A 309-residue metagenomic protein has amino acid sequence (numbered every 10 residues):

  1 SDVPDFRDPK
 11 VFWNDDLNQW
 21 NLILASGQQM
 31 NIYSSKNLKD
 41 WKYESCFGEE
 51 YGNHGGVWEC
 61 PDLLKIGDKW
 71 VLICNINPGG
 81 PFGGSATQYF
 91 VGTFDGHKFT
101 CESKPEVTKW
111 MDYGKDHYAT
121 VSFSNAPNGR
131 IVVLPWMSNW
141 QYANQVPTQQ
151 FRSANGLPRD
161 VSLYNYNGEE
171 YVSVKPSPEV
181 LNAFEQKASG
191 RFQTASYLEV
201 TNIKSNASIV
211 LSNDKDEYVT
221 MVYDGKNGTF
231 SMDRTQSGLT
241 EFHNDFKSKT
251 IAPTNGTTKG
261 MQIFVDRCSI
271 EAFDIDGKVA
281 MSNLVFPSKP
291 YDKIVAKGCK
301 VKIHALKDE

Functional and structural regions predicted by a protein language model:
S1, I32-H54, F90-D112, E170-K175: Blade-edge beta-strand/turn elements of extracellular beta-propeller and related beta-sheet repeat scaffolds
S1-Y33, E44-C46, Y51, C60-L64 (+2 more regions): Hydrophobic core segments of beta-strands in well-ordered, beta-rich domains
D5, H54-E59, G114-A119: Repeat-based blade/solenoid architectures
V11, T120-S122: Short, surface-exposed beta-strand/loop micro-motifs that present aromatic residues
L17, S26-Q29, L38, A86 (+1 more regions): Surface-exposed loop/turn positions within WD40 beta-propeller blades
Q29-N31, W41, Y51-G56, L64 (+6 more regions): Flexible loop/turn segments at secondary-structure boundaries
Q29-S34, G80-V91, L157: Structural motif
T93-K115, S124-E309: Beta-rich accessory regions
